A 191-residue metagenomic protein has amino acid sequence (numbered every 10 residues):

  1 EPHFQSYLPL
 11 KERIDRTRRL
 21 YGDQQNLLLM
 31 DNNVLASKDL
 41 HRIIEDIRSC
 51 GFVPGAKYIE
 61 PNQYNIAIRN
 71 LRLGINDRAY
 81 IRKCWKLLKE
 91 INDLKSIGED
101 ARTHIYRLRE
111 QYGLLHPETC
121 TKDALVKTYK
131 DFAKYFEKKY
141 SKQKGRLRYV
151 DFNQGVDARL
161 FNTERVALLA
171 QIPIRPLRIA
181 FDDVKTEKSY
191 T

Functional and structural regions predicted by a protein language model:
E1: Local cysteine-cluster metal-coordination motifs and their immediate loop/turn environment, predominantly Fe-S cluster
F4: Catalytic binding pocket for nucleotide-activated donors in carbohydrate/polymer assembly enzymes
L10-T191: Conserved SAM/AdoMet-binding glycine-rich loop
